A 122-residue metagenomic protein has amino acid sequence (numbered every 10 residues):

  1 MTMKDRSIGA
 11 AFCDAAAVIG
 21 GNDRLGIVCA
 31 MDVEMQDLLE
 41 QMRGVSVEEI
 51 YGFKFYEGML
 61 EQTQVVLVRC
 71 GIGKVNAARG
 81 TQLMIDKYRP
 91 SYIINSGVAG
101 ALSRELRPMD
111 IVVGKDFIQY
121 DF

Functional and structural regions predicted by a protein language model:
T2-F122: Metabolite-binding pocket within alpha/beta catalytic cores that recognizes anionic/polar moieties
